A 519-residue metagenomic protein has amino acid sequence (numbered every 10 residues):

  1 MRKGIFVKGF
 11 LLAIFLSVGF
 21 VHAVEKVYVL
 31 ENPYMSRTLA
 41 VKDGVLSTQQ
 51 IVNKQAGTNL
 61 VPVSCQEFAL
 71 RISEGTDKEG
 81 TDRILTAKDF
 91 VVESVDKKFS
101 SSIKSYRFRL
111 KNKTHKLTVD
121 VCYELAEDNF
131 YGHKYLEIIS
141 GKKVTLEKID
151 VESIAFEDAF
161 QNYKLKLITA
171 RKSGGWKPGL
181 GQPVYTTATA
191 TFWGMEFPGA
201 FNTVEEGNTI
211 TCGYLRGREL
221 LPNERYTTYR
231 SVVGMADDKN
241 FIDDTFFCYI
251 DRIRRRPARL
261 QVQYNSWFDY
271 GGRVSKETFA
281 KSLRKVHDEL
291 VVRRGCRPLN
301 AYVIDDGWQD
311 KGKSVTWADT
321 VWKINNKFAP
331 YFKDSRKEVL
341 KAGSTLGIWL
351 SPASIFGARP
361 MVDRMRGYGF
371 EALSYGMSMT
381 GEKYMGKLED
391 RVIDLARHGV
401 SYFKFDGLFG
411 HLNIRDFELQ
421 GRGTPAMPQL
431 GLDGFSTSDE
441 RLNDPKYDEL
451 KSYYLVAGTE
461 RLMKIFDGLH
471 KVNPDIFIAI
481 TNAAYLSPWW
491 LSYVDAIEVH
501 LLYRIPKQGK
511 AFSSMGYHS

Functional and structural regions predicted by a protein language model:
G9-G19: Bacterial N-terminal signal peptides
V24-S36, S47-I210: Polysaccharide-binding surfaces and accessory modules of carbohydrate-active proteins
Y34, R218-D237: Short Pro-Gly-centered flexible turn/kink motifs
N240-A301, D305-D310: An acidic-aromatic substrate-binding cleft motif
R255-L260, A301-V303, W308-Y331, S335 (+2 more regions): Aromatic- and acidic-residue-enriched carbohydrate-binding clefts of CAZyme catalytic domains
R259-Q261, F268-G272, K276-E277, T345-H398 (+2 more regions): Active-site-adjacent "subsite" loops/lids of carbohydrate-active enzymes
L260-Y264, N300-I304, L346-L350, F403-F405 (+1 more regions): Hydrophobic faces of well-ordered beta-strands that scaffold small-molecule active sites in alpha/beta enzyme cores
I355-G369, L373-G386, Y453-S519: Glycan-recognition surfaces
